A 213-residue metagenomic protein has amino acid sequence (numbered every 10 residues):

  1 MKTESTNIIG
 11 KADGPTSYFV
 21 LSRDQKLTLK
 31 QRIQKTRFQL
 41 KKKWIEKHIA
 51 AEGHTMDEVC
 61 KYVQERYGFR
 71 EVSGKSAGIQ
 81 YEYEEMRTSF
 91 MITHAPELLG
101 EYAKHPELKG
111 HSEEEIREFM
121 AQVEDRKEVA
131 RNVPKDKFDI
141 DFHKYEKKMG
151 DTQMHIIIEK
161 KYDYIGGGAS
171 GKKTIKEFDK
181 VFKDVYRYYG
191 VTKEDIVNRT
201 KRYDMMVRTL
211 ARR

Functional and structural regions predicted by a protein language model:
K2-L29, K35: Amphipathic alpha-helical packing elements
Q34-R213: Conserved mixed alpha/beta catalytic, RNA-binding, or beta-rich assembly cores of soluble enzyme, regulatory
